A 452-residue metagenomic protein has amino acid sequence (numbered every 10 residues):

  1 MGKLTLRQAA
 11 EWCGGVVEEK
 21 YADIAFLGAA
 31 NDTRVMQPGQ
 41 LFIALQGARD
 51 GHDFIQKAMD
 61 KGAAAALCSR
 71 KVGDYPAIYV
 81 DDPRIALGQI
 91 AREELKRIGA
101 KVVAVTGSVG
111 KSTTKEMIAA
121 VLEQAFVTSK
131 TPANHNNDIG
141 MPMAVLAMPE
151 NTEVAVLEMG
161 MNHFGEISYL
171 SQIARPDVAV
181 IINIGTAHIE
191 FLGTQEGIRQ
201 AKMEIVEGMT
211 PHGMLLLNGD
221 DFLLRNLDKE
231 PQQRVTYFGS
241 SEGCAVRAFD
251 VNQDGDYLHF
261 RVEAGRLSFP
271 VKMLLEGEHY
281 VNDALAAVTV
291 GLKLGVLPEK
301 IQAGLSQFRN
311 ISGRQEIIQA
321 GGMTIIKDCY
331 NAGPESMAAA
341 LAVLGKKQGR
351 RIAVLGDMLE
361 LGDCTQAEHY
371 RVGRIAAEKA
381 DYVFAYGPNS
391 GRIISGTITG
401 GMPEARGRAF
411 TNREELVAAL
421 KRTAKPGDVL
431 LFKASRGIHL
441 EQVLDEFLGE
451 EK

Functional and structural regions predicted by a protein language model:
M1-Q89, K346-G349, I375-E378, Y382-P388: N-terminal leader/targeting and accessory segments in enzymes
Q8-E11, L87-M214, G219, L223-Q233 (+2 more regions): Phosphate-binding loop of NTP-binding sites
A10-C13, C68-Y75, V180-T324, G349 (+3 more regions): Acidic, Mg2+-coordinating active-site environments of NTP-dependent enzymes
A48-R49, I311, C329, G333-M402 (+1 more regions): Active-site beta-alpha connecting loops in nucleotide-dependent enzymes
I78-D82, R406-L416: Short acidic-hydrophobic, aromatic-tinged amphipathic segments that line or gate anion-handling sites
V105, S312-R314, G437, E441-V443: ATP-dependent carboxylate/acyl-activation modules
G427-D445: Peripheral docking tails and interdomain loops at the edges of cofactor- or intermediate-handling domains
